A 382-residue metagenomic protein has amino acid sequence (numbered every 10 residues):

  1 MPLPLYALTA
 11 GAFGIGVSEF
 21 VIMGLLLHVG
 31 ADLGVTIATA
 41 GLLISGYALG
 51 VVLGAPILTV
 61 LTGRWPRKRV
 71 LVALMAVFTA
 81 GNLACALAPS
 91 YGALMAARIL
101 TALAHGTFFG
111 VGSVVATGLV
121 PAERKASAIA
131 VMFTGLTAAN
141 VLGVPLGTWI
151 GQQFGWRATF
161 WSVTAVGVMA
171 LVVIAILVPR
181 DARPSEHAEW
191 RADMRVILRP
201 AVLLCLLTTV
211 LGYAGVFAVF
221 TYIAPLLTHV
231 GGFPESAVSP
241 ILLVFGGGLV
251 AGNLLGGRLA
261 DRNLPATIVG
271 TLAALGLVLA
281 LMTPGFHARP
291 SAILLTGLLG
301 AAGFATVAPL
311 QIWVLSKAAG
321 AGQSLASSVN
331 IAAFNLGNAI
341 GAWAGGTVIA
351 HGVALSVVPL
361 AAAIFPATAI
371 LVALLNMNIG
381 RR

Functional and structural regions predicted by a protein language model:
Y6, V77-A84, G92-T101, P290-L298: Paired small-residue
G34, P66, L87-A93, G232 (+1 more regions): Helix-breaking motifs and short loop linkers at transmembrane-helix boundaries and internal kinks in secondary membrane
L53-G92: Conserved MFS/SLC helix-loop-helix module at the cytosolic interface between two early adjacent transmembrane helices
A97-G135: Cytoplasmic helix-loop-helix junction between adjacent transmembrane helices in 12-TM secondary transporters
F108-V120, A305-A319: Intracellular juxtamembrane helix-capping segments at the cytosolic ends of symmetry-related transmembrane helices
T164-P184, V372-N376: C-terminal membrane-cytosol helix-exit motif in multi-pass small-molecule transporters
A266-L310: C-terminal transmembrane helical hairpin of 12-TM major facilitator-type secondary transporters
K317-A354: A late C-terminal transmembrane helix in Major Facilitator Superfamily
